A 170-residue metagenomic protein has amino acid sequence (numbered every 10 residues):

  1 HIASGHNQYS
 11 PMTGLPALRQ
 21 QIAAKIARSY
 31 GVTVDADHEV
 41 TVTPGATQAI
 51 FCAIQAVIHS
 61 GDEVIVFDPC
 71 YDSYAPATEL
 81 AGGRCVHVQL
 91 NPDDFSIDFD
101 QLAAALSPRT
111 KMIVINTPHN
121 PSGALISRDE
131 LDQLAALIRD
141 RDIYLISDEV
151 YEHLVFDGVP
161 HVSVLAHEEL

Functional and structural regions predicted by a protein language model:
H1-G45, C52: N-terminal small-domain helix-loop-helix segment of the aminotransferase-like
I22, V40, V64-I65, T78 (+4 more regions): Generic structural signal for small/hydrophobic residues in well-ordered secondary structure, especially within
V34-V40, S60-E63, R109: Short acidic capping loops at alpha-helix termini that bridge into adjacent secondary structure
T47, Y71, T117-P121: Short glycine-rich anion-binding loops that position phosphate/pyrophosphate groups of nucleotides and phosphorylated
A56-T78: Conserved PLP-anchoring active-site segment centered on the Schiff-base-forming lysine
L80-V86: A short helix-loop-beta submotif of the ANL/AMP-binding
V86, L90-L165: Active-site phosphate-binding strand-loop segment of PLP-dependent enzymes
